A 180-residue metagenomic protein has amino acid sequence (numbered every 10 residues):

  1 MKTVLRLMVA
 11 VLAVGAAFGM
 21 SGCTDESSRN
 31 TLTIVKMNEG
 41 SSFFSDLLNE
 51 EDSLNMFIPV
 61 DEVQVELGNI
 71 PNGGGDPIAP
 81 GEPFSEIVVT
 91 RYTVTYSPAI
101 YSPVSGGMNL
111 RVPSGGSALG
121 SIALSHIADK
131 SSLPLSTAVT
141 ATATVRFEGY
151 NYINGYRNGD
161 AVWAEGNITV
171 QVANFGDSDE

Functional and structural regions predicted by a protein language model:
M1-G22: Sec-dependent bacterial lipoprotein signal peptides
C23-E180: Non-catalytic macromolecular-recognition regions in eukaryotic signaling proteins
